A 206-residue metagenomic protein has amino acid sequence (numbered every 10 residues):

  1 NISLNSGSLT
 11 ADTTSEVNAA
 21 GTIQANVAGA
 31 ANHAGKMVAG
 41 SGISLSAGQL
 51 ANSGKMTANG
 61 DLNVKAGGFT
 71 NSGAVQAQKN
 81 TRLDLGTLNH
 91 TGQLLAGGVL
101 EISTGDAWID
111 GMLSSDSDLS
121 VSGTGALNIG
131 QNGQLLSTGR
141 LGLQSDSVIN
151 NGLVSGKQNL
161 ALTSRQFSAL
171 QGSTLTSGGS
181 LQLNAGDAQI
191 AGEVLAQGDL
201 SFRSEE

Functional and structural regions predicted by a protein language model:
I2, L9, I23-A25, A30-A31 (+20 more regions): Solenoid scaffold repeats with emphasis on beta-solenoid/beta-helix
A11-V17, N32-V38, A51-T57, T70-Q76 (+6 more regions): Short, T/G/N/S-enriched strand-turn elements that build extracellular solenoid repeat scaffolds
E205-E206: Conserved small/polar residues in nucleotide/adenosyl-binding loops
